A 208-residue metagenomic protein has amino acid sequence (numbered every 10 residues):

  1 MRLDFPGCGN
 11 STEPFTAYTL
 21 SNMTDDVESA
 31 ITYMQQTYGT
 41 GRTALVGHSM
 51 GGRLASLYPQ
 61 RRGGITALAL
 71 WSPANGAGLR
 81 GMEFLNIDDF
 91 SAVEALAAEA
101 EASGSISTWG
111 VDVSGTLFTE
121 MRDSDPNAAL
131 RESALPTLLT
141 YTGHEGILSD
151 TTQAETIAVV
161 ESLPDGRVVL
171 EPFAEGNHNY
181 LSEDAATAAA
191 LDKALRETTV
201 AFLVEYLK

Functional and structural regions predicted by a protein language model:
M1-T12: Conserved alpha/beta-hydrolase
A17-Q36: Alpha/beta-hydrolase active-site loop
Y33, T198-Y206: C-terminal alpha-helix
G39-G41, A134-L135: Active-site acidic short loop of glycosyltransferases
L45-G47, W71: Short beta-strand immediately N-terminal to the catalytic nucleophile in serine-hydrolase-like folds
G47-G51, A55: Gly/Ala-rich beta-loop-alpha elbow adjacent to hydrolase catalytic centers
L57-R61: Active-site signature of alpha/beta-hydrolase-fold catalytic machinery across serine- and Asp/Cys-nucleophile hydrolases
G64-G166, E171-V200: The alpha/beta-hydrolase serine catalytic core
